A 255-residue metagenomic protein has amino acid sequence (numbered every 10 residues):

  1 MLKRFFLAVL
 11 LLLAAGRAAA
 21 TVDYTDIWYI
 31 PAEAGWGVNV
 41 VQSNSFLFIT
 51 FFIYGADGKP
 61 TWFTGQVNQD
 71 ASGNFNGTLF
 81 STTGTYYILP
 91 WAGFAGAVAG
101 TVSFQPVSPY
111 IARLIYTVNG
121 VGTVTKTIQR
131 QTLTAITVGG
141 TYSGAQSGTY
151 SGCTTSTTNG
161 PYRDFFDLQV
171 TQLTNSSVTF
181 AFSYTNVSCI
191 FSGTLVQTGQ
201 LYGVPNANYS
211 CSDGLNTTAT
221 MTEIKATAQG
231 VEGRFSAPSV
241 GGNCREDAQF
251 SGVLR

Functional and structural regions predicted by a protein language model:
M1-F6: Bacterial N-terminal signal peptides that target proteins for export
L7-L12: Hydrophobic alpha-helical targeting segments used for export or membrane insertion
A14-G16: N-terminal signal peptide c-region/cleavage motif recognized by signal peptidases
A18-I27, S103-Q105, T127-S143, K225-T227 (+1 more regions): N-terminal helix-cap/turn-to-beta initiation motif at the start of protein domains
T21-A99, G140, G144-T220, G241-Q249 (+1 more regions): Central antiparallel beta-sheet cores of small beta-barrel/beta-sandwich binding domains
A99, S108-Y110: Ligand-binding face of N-terminal immunoglobulin V-set domains in extracellular IgSF glycoproteins
A112, T117-T134: Short, structured interface segments
L114-V121, E232-E246: Short, exposed beta-strand-loop hairpins at the edges of beta-sheets in extracellular/periplasmic proteins
